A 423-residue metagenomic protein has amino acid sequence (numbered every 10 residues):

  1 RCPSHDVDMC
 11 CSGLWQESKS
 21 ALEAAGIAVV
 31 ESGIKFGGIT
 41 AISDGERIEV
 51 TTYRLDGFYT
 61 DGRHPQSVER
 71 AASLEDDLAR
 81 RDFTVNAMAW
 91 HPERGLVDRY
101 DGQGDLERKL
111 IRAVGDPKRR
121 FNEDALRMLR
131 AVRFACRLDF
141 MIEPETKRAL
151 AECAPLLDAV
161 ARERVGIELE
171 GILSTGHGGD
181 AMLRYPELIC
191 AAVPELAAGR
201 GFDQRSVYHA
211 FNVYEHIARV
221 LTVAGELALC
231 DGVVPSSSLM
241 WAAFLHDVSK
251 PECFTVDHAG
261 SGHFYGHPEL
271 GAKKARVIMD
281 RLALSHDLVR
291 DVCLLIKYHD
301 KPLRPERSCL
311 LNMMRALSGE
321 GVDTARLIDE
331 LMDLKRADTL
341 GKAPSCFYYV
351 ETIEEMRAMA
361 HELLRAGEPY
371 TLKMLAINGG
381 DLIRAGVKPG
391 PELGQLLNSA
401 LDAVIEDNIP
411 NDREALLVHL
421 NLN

Functional and structural regions predicted by a protein language model:
R1-N423: Catalytic cores of the polymerase beta-like nucleotidyltransferase superfamily and closely associated nucleotide
